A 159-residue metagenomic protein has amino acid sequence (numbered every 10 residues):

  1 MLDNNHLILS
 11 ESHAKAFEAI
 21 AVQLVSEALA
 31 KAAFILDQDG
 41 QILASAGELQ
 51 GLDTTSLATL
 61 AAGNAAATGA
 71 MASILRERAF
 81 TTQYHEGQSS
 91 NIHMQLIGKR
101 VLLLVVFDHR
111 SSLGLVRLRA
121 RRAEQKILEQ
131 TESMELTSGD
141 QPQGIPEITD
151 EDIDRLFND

Functional and structural regions predicted by a protein language model:
M1-A30, D39, L43-D159: Acidic, low-complexity cytosolic segments
